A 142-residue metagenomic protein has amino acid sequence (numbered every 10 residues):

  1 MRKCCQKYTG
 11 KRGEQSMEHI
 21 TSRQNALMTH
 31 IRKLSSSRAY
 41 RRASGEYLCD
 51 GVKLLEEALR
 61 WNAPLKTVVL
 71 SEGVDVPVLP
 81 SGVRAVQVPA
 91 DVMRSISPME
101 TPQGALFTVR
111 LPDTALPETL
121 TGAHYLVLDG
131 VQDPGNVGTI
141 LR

Functional and structural regions predicted by a protein language model:
C5-E100: N-terminal positively charged helical leader segments and presequences
R60, E118-R142: RNA substrate-binding interface of SAM-dependent RNA methyltransferases
A63, E100-G104, T121-A123: Short connector loops at helix/strand junctions that flank enzyme active sites, especially segments positioning acidic
S71-E72, L111, G130: Short secondary-structure boundary segments
S95-T101, L111, D133: Generic structural "secondary-structure junction" signal
F107: Glycine-rich phosphate-binding loops that contact phosphosugars or nucleotide phosphates
R110-E118: Short internal alpha-helix immediately C-terminal to a glycine-rich phosphate-binding loop in Rossmann-like
